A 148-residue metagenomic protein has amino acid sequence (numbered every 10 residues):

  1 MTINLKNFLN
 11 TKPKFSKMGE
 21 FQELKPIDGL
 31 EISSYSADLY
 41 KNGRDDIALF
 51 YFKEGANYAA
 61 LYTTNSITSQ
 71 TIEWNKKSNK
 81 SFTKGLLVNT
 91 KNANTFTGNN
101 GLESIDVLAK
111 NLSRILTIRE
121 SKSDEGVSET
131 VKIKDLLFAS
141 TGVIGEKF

Functional and structural regions predicted by a protein language model:
T2-Y62: N-terminal amphipathic/basic leader segments beginning at the initiator methionine
I27, R44, T63-I67, N99-V107 (+1 more regions): Conserved active-site and cofactor/substrate-binding residues in soluble primary-metabolism enzymes
G43-D46, T68-S69, K80-G85, V131-D135: Short coil/turn connectors at secondary-structure junctions
N57-N79: Glycine-rich oxoanion-binding loops at beta->alpha junctions
G85-G98, L137-I144: Short glycine-rich or small-residue beta-strand-to-loop segments that form or flank ligand, phosphate, metal/Fe-S
T90-E120: Alpha-helical support elements that line or immediately flank enzyme active sites and cofactor-binding pockets
R114-I118, K132-F148: Glycine-rich, mobile lid/loop segments that gate access to catalytic sites or pores
R119-V131: Intrinsic disorder/low-complexity segments
